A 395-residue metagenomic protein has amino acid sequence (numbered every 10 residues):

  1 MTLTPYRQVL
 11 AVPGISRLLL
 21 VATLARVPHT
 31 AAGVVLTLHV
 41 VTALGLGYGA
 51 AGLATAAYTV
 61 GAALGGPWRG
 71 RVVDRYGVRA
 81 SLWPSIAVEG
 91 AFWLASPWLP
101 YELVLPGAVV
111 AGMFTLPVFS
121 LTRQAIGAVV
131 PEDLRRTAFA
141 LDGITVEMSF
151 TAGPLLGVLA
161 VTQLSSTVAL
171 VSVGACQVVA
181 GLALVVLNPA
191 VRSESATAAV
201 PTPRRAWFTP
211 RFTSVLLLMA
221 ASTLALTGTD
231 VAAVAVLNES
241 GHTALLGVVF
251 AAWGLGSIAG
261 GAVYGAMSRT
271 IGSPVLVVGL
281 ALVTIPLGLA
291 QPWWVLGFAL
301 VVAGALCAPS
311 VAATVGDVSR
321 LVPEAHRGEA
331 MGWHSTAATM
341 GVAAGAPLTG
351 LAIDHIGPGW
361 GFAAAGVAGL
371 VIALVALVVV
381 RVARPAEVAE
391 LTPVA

Functional and structural regions predicted by a protein language model:
L3-V60, A206-F250: Helix-loop boundary and gating motifs at the non-cytosolic
A63-P100: Conserved MFS/SLC helix-loop-helix module at the cytosolic interface between two early adjacent transmembrane helices
L64-G77, V161, I258-G272, I353: Helix-to-loop junctions at the C-terminal end of transmembrane segments in multipass secondary transporters
A80-L94, V171-G174, G272-P286, A363: Structural signature of the two symmetry-related core transmembrane helices
S96-A108, L289-A299: Helix-loop junctions at membrane interfaces in 12-TM secondary transporters
G107-M148: Cytoplasmic helix-loop-helix junction between adjacent transmembrane helices in 12-TM secondary transporters
P117-V130, A233, P309-V322: Intracellular juxtamembrane helix-capping segments at the cytosolic ends of symmetry-related transmembrane helices
P274-A312: C-terminal transmembrane helical hairpin of 12-TM major facilitator-type secondary transporters
